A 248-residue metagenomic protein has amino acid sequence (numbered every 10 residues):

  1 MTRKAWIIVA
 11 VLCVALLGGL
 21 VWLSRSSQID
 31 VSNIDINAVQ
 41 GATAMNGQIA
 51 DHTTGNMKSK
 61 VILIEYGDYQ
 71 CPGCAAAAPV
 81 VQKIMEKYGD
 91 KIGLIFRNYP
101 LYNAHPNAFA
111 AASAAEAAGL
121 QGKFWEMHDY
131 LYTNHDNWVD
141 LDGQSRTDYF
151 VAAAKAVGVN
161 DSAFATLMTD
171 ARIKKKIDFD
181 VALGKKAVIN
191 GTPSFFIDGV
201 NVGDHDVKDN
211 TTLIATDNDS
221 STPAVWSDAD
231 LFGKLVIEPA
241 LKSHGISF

Functional and structural regions predicted by a protein language model:
M1-S26, V31-S32, V151-F248: C-terminal cap of thioredoxin/glutaredoxin-like
I29-G47: N-terminal, intrinsically disordered, polar/charged segments of Gram-positive cell-envelope systems that serve as
N37-T43, D68-P72, T169-R172: Short linear motifs at secondary-structure transitions and domain/linker junctions
A44-V61, E86: A short beta-strand-turn-helix
Q48-H52, V80-V81, V181-A182: A generic local structural motif
I49-A50, N134, F164: Glycine-rich, flexible loop/turn motifs
T53-M57, M127, M168: Residue-level detection of beta-strand scaffold positions
S59, I64-Q70, A75-K155, D206 (+2 more regions): Structural alpha/beta surface segment adjacent to cysteine/selenocysteine redox centers across thiol/disulfide enzymes
